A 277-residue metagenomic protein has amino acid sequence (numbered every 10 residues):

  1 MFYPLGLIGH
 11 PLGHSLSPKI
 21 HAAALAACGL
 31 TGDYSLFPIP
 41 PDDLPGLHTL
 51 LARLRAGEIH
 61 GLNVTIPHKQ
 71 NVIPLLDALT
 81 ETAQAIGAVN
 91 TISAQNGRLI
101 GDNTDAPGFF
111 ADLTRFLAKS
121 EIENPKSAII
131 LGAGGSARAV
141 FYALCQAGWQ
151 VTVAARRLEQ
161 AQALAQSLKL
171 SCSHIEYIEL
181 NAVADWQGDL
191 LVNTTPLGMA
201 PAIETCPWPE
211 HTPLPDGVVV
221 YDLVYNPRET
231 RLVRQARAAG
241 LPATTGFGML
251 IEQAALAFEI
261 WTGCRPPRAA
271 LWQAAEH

Functional and structural regions predicted by a protein language model:
M1, K119-S127, L170-E179: Short, basic, low-complexity termini and linkers enriched in Ser/Thr/Gly/Pro that act as targeting/leader peptides
F2-L117: Phosphate/diphosphate ligand-binding glycine-rich loop within oxidoreductases
G9-P11, N103-A106, L113, N124-C145 (+1 more regions): Glycine-rich adenosine-cofactor-binding loop
A111, Y225-N226, L241-R265: Active-site capping/gating segments
F141-C145, K169, R237: Gly/Ala-rich phosphate-binding loop of Rossmann-like dinucleotide-binding domains, activating on the conserved
Q146-Q150, A239-P242: Conserved S-adenosyl-L-methionine
W149-L168: NAD(P)-binding Rossmann-fold cofactor-contacting core
S171-T244: Rossmann-like adenosine-cofactor binding region
